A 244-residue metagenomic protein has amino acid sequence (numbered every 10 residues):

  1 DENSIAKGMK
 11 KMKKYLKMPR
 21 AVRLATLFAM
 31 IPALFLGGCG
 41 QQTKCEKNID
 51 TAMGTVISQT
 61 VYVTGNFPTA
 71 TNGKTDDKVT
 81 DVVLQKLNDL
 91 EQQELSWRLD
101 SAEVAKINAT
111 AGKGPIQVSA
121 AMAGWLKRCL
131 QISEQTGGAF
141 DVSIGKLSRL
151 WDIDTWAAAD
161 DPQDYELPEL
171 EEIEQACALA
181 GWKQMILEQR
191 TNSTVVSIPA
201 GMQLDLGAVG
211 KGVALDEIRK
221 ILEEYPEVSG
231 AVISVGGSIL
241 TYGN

Functional and structural regions predicted by a protein language model:
D1-K11: Short, Lys/Arg-enriched N-terminal segments with co-localized hydrophobic residues within the first ~10-30 amino acids
I5, T26-A29: A periodicity- and composition-biased signal for non-globular, repetitive helical segments
Y15-R23, M30-D205, K220-G230: A contiguous, well-ordered beta/alpha segment that forms the leading edge of an enzyme domain
D154, G243-N244: Short secondary-structure transition/capping segments
P199, A208-G243: Cysteine-centered nucleophilic/redox motifs
